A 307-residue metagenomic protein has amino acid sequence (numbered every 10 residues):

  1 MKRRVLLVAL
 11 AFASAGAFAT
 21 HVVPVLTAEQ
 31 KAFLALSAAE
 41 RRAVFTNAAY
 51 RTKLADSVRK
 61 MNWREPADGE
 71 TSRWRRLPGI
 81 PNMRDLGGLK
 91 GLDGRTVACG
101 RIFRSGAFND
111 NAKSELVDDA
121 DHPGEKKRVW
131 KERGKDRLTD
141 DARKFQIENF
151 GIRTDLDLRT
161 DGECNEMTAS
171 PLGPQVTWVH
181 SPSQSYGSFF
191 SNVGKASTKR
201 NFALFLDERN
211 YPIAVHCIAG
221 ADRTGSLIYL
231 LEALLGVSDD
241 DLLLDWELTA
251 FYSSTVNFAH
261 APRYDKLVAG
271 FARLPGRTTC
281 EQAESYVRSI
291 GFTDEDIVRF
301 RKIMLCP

Functional and structural regions predicted by a protein language model:
R4-A13: Sec-dependent N-terminal signal peptides
A13-A19: N-terminal signal peptide c-region/cleavage motif recognized by signal peptidases
A19-A214, S226-P307: Cys-dependent protein tyrosine phosphatase-like superfamily
A219, R223-T224: Ser/Thr-glycine-rich phosphate-binding loops at phosphate-binding pockets of nucleotides, nucleotide cofactors
